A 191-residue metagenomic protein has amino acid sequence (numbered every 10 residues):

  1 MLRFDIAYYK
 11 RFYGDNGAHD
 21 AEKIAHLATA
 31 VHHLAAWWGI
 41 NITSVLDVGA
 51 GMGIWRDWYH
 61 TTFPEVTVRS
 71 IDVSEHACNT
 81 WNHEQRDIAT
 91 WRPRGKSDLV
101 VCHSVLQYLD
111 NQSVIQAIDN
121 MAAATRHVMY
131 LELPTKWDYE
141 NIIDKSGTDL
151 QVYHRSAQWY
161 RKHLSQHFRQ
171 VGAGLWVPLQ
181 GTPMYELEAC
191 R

Functional and structural regions predicted by a protein language model:
M1-G95, L109-R191: Class I (Rossmann-like) S-adenosyl-L-methionine-dependent methyltransferase catalytic domain, capturing the SAM-binding
D98: Conserved active-site beta-strand-loop modules that form the wall/rim of enzyme catalytic pockets and either contain
V101: A conserved beta-strand element that flanks and buttresses the S-adenosyl-L-methionine
V105: Hydrophobic adenine-recognition pocket in adenosine-nucleotide-binding enzymes
